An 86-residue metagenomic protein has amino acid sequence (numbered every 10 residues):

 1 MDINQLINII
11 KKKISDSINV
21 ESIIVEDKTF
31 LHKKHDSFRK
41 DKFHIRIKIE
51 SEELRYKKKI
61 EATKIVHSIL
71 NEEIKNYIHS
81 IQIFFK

Functional and structural regions predicted by a protein language model:
M1-K86: N-terminal, polar/charged subdomain of small-to-medium soluble alpha/beta proteins
